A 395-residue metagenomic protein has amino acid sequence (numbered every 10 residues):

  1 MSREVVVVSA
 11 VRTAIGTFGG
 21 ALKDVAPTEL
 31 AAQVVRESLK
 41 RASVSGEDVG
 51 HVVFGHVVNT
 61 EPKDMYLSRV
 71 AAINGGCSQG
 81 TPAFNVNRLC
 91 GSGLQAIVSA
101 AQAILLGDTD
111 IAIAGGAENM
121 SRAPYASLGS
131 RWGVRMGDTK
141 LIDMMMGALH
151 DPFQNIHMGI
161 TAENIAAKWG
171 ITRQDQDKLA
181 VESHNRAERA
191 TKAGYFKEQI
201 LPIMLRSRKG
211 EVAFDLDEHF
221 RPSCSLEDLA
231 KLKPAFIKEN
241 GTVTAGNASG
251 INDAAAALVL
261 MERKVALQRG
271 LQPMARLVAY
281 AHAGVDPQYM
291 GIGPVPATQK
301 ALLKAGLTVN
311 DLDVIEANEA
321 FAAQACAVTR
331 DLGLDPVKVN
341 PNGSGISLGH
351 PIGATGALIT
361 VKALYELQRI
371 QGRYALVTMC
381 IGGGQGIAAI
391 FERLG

Functional and structural regions predicted by a protein language model:
M1-T28, E37, L226-I292, P296 (+3 more regions): Condensing-enzyme catalytic core mediating Claisen C-C bond formation in acyl metabolism
M1-V57, E61-A71, G75, P82 (+5 more regions): Conserved active-site "lid/cap" helical segment
R12-T13, K23-T28, A32-Q33, R41 (+3 more regions): N-terminal extracellular/periplasmic Venus flytrap/periplasmic-binding protein-like
H56-I111, P152-H157, S223-G250, D331-L358 (+2 more regions): Conserved catalytic cysteine-centered active-site region of acyl-thioester-dependent Claisen-condensing enzymes
N87-E118, A166-Y195, A257-K264, T329-R330 (+2 more regions): Active-site-proximal alpha-helical scaffold in enzymes
I111-I165: Flexible glycine-/small-residue-enriched beta->alpha junction loops that bind anionic phosphate/pyrophosphate groups
I160-E163, F196-Q199, S207, V278-S347: Active-site pocket-lining segment
